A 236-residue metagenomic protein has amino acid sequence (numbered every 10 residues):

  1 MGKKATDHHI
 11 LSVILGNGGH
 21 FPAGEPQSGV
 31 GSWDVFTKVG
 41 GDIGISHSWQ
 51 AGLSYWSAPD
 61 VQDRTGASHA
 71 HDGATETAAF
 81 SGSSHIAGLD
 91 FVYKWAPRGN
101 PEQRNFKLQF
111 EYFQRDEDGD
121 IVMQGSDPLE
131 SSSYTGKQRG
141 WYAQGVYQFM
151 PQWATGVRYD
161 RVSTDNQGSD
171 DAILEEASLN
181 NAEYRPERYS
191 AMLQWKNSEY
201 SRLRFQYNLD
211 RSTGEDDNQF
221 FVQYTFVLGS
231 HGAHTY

Functional and structural regions predicted by a protein language model:
M1-K4, V39-G41, Y93-W95, Y147-F149 (+3 more regions): Residue-level signature of outer-membrane beta-barrel architecture
M1-V61: Aromatic- and glycine-enriched pocket-lining scaffold segments that form the walls of small-molecule binding clefts
K4-H9, D42-A51, A96-F106, Q152 (+3 more regions): Short loop/turn motifs that connect adjacent beta-strands in outer-membrane beta-barrel proteins
S12-G16, Q50-W56, Q109-F113, R158-D160 (+4 more regions): Transmembrane beta-strands of outer-membrane beta-barrel proteins
G29-W33, S83-A87, K137-W141, R185-Y189 (+1 more regions): Residues that define the transmembrane beta-barrel architecture of outer-membrane proteins
S46-L179: Detector for outer-membrane/organellar transmembrane beta-barrel domains, recognizing the amphipathic beta-strand
L89-F91, W195, D217-Y236: Outer-membrane beta-barrel "beta-signal"
A182, P186-L203: C-terminal structured "cap/appendage" subdomains that terminate the fold
